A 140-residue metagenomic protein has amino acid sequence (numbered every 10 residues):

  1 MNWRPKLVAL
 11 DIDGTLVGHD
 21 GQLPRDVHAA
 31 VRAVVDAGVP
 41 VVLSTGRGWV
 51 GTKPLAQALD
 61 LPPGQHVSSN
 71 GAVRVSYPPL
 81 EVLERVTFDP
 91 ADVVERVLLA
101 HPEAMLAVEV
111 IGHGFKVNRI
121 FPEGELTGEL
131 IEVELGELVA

Functional and structural regions predicted by a protein language model:
M1-N2, L99-H101, A140: Flexible, charged surface loops at secondary-structure boundaries
N2-P5, L61: Short, small/polar residue-rich loop motifs at catalytic or cofactor-binding pockets
R4-G21: Asp-based phosphoryl-transfer active-site loop
Q22-E123: Active-site phosphate-binding/coordination module
E123-V139: Acidic, His- and aromatic-enriched active-site or binding-groove loops in soluble protein domains that engage sugars
